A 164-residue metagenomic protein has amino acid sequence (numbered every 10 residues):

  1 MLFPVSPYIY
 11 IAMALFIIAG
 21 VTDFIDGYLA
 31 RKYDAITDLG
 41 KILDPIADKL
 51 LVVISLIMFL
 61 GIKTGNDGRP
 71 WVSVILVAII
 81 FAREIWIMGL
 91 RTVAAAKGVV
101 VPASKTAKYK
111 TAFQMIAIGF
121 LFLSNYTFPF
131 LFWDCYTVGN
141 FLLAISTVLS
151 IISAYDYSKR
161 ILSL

Functional and structural regions predicted by a protein language model:
M1-L164: Alpha-helical transmembrane bundles and membrane-interface segments of multipass inner-membrane proteins
